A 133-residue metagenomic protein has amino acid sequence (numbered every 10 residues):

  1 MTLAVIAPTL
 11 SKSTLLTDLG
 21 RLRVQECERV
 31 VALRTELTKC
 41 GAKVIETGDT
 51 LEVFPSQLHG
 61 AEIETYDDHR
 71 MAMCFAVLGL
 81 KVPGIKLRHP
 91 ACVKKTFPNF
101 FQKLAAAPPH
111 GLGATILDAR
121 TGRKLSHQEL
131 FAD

Functional and structural regions predicted by a protein language model:
M1-D133: Short, structured segments at the rim of ligand-binding sites
